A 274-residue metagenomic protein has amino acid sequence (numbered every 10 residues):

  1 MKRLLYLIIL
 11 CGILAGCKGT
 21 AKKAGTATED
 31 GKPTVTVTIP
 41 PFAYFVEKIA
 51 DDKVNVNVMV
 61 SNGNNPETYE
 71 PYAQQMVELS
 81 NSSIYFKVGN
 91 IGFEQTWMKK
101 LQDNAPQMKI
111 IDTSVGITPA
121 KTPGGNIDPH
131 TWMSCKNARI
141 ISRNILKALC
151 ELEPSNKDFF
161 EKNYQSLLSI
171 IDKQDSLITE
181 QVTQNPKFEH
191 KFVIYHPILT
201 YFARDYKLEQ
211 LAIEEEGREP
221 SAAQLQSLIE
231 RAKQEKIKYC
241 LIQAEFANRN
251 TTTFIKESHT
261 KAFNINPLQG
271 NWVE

Functional and structural regions predicted by a protein language model:
L4-I13: Sec-dependent N-terminal signal peptides
C17-E274: Extracytoplasmic metal-acquisition and chelation regions
